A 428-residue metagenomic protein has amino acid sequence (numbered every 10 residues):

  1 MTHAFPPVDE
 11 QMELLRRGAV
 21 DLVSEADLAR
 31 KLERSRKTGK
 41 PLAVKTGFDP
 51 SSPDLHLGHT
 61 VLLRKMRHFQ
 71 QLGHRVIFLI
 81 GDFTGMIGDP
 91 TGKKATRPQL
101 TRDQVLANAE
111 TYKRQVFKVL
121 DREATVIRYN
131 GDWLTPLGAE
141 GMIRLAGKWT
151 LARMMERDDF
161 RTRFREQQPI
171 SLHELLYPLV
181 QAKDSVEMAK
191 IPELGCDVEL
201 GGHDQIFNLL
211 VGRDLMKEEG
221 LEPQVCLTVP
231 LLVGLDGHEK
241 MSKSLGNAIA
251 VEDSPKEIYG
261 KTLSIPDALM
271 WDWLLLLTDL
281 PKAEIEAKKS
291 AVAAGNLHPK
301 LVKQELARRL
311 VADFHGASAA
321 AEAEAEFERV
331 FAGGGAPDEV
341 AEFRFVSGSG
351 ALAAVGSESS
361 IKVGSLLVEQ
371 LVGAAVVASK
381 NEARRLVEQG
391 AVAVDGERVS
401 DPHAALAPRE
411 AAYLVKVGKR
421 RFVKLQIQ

Functional and structural regions predicted by a protein language model:
T2-A43, P50-V180: N-terminal Rossmann-like or analogous alpha/beta NTP/dinucleotide-binding catalytic cores that position adenine
K40-S51, A189-I191, G364-L366: Catalytic-site beta-strand/loop segments enriched in glycine and acidic/polar residues
L55, K183, H203, H315 (+1 more regions): Single, functionally critical "micro-switch" positions that shape active/binding sites and transmembrane helices
H59-L63, Q205-L209, Q304, G364 (+1 more regions): Short alpha-helical patches at coil-to-helix transitions and adjacent helical residues in well-structured domains
I77-T84, A109-A124, R128-S290, L297 (+3 more regions): Alpha-helical recognition segments enriched in aromatics with Gly/Pro capping that present substrate-recognition
L194, L215-Q428: Conserved nucleotide- and phosphate/pyrophosphate-binding catalytic cores in adenylate/nucleotidyl-handling enzymes
